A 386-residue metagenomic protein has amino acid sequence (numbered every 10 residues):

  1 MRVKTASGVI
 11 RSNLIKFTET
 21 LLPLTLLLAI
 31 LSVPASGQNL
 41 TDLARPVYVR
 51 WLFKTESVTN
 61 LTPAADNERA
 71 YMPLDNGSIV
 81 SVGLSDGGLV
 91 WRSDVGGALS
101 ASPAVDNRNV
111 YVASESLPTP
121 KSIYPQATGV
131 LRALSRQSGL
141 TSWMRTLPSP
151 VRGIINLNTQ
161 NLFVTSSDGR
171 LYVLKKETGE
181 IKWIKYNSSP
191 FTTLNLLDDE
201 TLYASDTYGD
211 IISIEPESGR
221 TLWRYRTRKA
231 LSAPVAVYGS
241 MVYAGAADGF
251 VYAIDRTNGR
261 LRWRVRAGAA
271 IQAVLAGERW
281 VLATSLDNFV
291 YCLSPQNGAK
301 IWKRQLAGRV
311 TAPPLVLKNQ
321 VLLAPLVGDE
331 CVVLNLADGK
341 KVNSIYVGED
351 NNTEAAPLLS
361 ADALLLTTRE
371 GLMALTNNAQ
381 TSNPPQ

Functional and structural regions predicted by a protein language model:
V3-L22: Bacterial N-terminal signal peptides that target proteins for export
T20-S32: Bacterial N-terminal signal peptides
V33-G37: Sec/Tat signal peptide C-region and signal peptidase I cleavage site
Q38-T59, Y71, G88-G97, V130-R132 (+7 more regions): Aromatic (tryptophan-biased) beta-strands that constitute blades/sheets of beta-rich domains
P46-L52, L317-Y346: Short, positively charged, low-complexity/disordered linker segments
E56-S78, G97-L131, R145-Y172, K185-I212 (+5 more regions): Repeat-blade elements of multi-bladed beta-propeller folds
G83-D86, S135-S138, K175-T178, E215-S218 (+4 more regions): Short loop/turn segments that connect beta-strands within beta-propeller blades
